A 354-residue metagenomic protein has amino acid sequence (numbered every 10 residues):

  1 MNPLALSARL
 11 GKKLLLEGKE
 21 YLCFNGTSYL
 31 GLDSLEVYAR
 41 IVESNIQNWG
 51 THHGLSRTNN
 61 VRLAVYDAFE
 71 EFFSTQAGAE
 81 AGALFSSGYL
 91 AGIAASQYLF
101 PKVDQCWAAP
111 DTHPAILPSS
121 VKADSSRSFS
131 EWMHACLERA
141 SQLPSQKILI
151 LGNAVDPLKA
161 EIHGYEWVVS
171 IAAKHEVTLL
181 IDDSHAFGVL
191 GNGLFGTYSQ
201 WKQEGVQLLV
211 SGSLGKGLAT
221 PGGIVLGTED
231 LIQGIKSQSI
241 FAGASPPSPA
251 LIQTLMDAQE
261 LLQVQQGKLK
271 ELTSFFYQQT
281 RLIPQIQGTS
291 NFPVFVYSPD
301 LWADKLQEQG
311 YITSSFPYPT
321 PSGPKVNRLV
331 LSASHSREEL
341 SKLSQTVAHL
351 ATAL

Functional and structural regions predicted by a protein language model:
M1-H52: N-terminal "arm"/small-domain region of PLP-dependent enzymes with the aminotransferase-like
L4-E17, A242, S274, Q278-A353: Conserved C-terminal alpha-helix-loop-beta "cap" of PLP-dependent enzymes that closes/shapes the active-site mouth
A39-S87: Conserved N-terminal alpha-helix of the aminotransferase class I/II PLP-enzyme fold
A95-A115, M133-L137, L269: Conserved PLP-anchoring active-site segment centered on the Schiff-base-forming lysine
F129-L180: Active-site phosphate-binding strand-loop segment of PLP-dependent enzymes
W201-G234: Active-site PLP attachment segment
A258-Q279, N291: Structural signature of PLP-dependent enzymes
